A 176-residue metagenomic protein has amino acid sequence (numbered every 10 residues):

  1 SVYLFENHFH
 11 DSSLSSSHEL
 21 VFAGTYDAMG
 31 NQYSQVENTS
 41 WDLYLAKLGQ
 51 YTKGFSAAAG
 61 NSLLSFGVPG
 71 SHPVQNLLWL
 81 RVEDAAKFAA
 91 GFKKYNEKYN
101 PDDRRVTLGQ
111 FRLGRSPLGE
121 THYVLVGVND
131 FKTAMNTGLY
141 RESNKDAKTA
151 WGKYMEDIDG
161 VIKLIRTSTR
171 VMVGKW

Functional and structural regions predicted by a protein language model:
S1-W176: Short S/T/G/P-rich N-terminal loop/turn motif that feeds into the first structured element of a domain
